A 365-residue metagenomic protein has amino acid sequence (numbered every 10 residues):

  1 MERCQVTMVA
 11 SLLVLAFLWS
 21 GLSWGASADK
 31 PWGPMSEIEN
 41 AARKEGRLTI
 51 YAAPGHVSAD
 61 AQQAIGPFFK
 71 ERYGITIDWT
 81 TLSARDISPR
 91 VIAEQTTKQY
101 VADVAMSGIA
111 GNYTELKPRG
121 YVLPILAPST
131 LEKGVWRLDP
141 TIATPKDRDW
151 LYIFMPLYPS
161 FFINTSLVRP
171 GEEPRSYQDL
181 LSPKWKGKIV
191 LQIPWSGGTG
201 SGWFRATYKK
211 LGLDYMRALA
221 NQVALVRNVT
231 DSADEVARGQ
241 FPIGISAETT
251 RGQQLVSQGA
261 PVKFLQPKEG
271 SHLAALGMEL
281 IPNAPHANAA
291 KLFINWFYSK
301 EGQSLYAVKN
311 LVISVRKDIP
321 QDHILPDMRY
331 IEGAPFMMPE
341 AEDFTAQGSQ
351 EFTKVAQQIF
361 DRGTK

Functional and structural regions predicted by a protein language model:
V9-G21: Bacterial N-terminal signal peptides
K30, A334-K365: Conserved C-terminal helix/tail region of periplasmic/extracytoplasmic solute-binding proteins
W32-R43, R47-T76: Short, polar/charged alpha-helical segment
Y51-G66, D78-I92, Y100-Q240: Extracytoplasmic ligand-binding site segments that recognize negatively charged/polar headgroups
N112-E115, P242-P261: A ligand-binding cleft/hinge motif common to bilobed small-molecule-binding domains
L123-K133, L151-Y152, Q178, V256-H272 (+1 more regions): Short beta-strand->loop
M216-V226, Q258-P282, K317-P320: Periplasmic-binding protein-like
H272, L276-A341: Mature extracytoplasmic/periplasmic domains
